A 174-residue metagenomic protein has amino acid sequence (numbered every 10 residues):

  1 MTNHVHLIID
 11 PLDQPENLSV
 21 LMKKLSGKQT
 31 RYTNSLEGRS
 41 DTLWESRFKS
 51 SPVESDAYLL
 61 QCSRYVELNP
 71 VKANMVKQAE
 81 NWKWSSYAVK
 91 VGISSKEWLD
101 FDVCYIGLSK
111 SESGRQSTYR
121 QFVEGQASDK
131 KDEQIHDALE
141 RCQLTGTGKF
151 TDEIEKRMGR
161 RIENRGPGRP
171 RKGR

Functional and structural regions predicted by a protein language model:
M1, D10-R174: Short Pro-Cys-Gly-centered "Cys-loop" motif that presents a nucleophilic cysteine in a tight turn
H4: Glycine/serine-rich anion-binding loops at beta->alpha junctions that coordinate negatively charged ligand groups
